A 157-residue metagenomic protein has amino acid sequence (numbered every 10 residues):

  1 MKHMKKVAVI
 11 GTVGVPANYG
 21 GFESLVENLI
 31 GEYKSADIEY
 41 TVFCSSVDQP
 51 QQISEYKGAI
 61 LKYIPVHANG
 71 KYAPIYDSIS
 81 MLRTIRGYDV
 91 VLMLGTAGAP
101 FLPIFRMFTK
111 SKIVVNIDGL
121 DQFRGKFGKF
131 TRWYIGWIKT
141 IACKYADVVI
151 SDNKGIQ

Functional and structural regions predicted by a protein language model:
K5, T12-N18, G31-N69, G155-Q157: N-terminal strand-loop element at the rim of the active site of nucleotide-sugar-dependent glycosyltransferases
K6, E39-T41, K112, D147-V148: Residues at the starts of beta-strands that form the adenosine-phosphate
G21-L29, Y76, Y134: Conserved alpha-helical elements of sugar-nucleotide-dependent glycosyltransferases
F22-L25, F43-S45, L94-G95, S151-N153: Replace "coordinates the UDP/GDP/TDP-sugar" with "coordinates nucleotide-activated sugar donors
Y56-L82, G125-T131: A short, charged, and often flexible helix/loop element on the N-terminal side of the glycosyltransferase catalytic
Y72-I85, V90-D118, Q122: An aromatic- and histidine-rich active-site surface loop
L82-I85, R132-D152: Membrane-proximal helix-turn-helix segments that form the acceptor-binding/catalytic region of lipid-linked
